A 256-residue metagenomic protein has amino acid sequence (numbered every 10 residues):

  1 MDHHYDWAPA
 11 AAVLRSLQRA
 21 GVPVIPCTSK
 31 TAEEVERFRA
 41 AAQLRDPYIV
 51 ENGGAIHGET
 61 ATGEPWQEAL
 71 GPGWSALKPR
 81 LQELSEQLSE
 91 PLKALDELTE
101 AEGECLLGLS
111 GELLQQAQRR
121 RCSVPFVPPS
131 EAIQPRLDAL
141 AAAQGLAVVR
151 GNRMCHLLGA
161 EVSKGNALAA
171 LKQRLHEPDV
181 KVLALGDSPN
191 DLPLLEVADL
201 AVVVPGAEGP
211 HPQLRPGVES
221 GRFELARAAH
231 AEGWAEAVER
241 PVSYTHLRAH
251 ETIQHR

Functional and structural regions predicted by a protein language model:
M1-H4: Asp-based phosphoryl-transfer active-site loop
A8-E97: Active-site phosphate-binding/coordination module
A42-L44, E51-N52, Q144, V197-A198 (+1 more regions): Short, structured coil segments at secondary-structure junctions
R45-E51, E112-L113, A201-G206: Short hydrophobic/aromatic-enriched beta-strand-loop microsegments
L84-L183, P189-N190: Conserved acidic, metal-coordinating active-site core of Asp-based, Mg2+-dependent phosphoryl-transfer enzymes
L168, K181-E219: Acidic, Mg2+-coordinating phosphoryl-transfer loop and its flanking beta/alpha structural elements, shared across
E224-A228: Short acidic-hydrophobic, aromatic-tinged amphipathic segments that line or gate anion-handling sites
T245-Q254: Conserved small/polar residues in nucleotide/adenosyl-binding loops
